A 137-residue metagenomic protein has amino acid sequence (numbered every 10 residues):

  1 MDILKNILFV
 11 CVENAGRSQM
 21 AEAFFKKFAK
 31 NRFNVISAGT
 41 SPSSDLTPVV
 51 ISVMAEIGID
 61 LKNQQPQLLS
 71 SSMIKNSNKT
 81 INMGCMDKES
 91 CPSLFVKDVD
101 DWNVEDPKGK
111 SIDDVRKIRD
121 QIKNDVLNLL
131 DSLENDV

Functional and structural regions predicted by a protein language model:
D2-L4, K75, L133: N-terminal/domain-start segments enriched in small and hydrophobic, helix-friendly residues, covering either
D2-S71: Conserved active-site segments centered on acidic
N14, M54, T80-I81, I122: Conserved small-residue
S37, N82, D100-N103: Structural signal for conserved beta-strand scaffold positions within catalytic alpha/beta enzyme cores
P48, K75, D113-R116: Generic alpha-helical secondary structure signal
S72-F95: Mid-chain, well-packed structural core segment of small domains
K88-V137: Phosphate-binding/catalytic loops
